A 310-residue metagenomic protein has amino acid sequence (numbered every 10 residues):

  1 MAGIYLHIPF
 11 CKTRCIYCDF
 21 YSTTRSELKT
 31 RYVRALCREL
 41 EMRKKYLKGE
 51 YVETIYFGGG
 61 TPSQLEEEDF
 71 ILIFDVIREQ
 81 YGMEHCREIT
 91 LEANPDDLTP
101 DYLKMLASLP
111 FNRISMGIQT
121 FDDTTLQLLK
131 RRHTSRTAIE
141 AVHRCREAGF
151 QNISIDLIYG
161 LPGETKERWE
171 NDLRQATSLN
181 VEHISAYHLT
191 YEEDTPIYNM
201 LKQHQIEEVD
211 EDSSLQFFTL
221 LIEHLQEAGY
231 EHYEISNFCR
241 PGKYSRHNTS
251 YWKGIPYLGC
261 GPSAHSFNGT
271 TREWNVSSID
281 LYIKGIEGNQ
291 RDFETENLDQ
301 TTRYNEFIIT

Functional and structural regions predicted by a protein language model:
M1, S22-K45, E50-T310: C-terminal scaffold of the Radical SAM
M1-I8: Immediate flanking context of iron-sulfur cluster ligation sites
P9-F20: Local cysteine-cluster metal-coordination motifs and their immediate loop/turn environment, predominantly Fe-S cluster
